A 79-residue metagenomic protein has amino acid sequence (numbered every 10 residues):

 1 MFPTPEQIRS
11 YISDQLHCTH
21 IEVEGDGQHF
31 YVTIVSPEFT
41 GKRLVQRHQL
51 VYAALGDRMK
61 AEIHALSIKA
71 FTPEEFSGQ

Functional and structural regions predicted by a protein language model:
M1-Q28: N-terminal first-folded block
E24, T33-V35, K69-F71: Solvent-exposed beta-strand sheet faces enriched in polar/charged residues
H29, H48, H64: Histidine-centered active-site/metal-ligand motif
H29-F30, S77: Short, charge-patterned binding micro-sites
I34-Q46: A short interface-forming secondary-structure element
Y52-Q79: C-terminal structural segments of small proteins and small subunits
